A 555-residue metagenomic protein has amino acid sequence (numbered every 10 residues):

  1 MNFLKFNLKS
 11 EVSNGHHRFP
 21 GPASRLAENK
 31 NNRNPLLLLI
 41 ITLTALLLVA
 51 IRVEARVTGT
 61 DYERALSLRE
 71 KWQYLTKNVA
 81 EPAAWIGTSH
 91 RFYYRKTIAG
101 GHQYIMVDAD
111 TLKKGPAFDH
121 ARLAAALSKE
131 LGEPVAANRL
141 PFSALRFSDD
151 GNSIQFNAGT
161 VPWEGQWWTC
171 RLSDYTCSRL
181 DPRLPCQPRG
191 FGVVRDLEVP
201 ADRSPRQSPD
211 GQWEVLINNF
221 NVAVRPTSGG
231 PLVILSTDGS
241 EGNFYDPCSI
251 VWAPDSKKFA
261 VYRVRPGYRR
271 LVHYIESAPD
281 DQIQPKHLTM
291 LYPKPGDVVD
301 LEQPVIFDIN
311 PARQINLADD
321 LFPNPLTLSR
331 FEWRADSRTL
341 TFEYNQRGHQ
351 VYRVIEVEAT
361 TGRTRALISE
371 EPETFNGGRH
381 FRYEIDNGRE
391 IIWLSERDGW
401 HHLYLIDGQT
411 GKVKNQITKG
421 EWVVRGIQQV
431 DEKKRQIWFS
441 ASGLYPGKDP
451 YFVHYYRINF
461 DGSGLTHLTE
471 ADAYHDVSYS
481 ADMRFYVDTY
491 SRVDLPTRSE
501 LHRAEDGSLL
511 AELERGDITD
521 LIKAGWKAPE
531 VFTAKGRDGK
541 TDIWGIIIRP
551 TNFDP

Functional and structural regions predicted by a protein language model:
M1-L38, P182: Intrinsic disorder/low-complexity segments
H17, A45-L46, E54: Intrinsic disorder/low-complexity segments
L38-L48: Bacterial N-terminal signal peptides
A55-T497, L501-H502, G516-K527: Beta-propeller folds
L510: Conserved catalytic-core segment of nucleotide-activated headgroup transferases in glycan assembly
L513-D554: N-terminal cap/lid segment of alpha/beta-hydrolase-fold proteins
